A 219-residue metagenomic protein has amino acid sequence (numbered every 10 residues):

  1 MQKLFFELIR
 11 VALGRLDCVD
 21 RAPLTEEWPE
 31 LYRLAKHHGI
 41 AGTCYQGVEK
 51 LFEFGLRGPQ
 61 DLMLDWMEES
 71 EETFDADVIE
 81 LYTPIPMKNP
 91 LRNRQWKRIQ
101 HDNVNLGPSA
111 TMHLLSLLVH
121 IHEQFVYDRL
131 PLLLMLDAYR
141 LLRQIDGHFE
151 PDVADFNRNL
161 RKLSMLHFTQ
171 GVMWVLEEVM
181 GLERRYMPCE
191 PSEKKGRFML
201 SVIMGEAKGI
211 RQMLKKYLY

Functional and structural regions predicted by a protein language model:
M1-Y219: Conserved NTP-donor binding/palm subdomain of two-metal-ion nucleotidyltransferases/polymerases, i.e., the charged
